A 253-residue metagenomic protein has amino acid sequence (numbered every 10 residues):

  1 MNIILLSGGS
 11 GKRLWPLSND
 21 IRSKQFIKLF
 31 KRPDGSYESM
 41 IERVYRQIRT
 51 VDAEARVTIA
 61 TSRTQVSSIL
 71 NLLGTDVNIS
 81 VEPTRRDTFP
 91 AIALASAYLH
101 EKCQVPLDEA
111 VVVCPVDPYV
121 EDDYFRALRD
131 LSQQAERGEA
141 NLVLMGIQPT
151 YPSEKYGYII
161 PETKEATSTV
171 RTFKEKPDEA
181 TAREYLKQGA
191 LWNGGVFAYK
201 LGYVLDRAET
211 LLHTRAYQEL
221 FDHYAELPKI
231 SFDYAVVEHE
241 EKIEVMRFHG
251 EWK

Functional and structural regions predicted by a protein language model:
M1, Y199-K253: Left-handed beta-helix
M1-L5, P16-D20, F30-V113, Y119-E121 (+1 more regions): Conserved N-terminal catalytic core of the sugar/cofactor nucleotidyltransferase
S10, P118: Active-site metal-binding loops of divalent metal-dependent hydrolases
G11-P16, S23: Short N-terminal binding/cap micro-motifs at the start of the first secondary-structure element
R13, S68, D206-R207: Phosphate- and divalent-cation-binding pockets in alpha/beta enzyme and binding domains that engage nucleotide-derived
I21, S36-S39, D87-P90, R126 (+4 more regions): Conserved active-site and cofactor/substrate-binding residues in soluble primary-metabolism enzymes
E121-Q218, H223-Y224: Conserved core of the sugar-phosphate nucleotidyltransferase
